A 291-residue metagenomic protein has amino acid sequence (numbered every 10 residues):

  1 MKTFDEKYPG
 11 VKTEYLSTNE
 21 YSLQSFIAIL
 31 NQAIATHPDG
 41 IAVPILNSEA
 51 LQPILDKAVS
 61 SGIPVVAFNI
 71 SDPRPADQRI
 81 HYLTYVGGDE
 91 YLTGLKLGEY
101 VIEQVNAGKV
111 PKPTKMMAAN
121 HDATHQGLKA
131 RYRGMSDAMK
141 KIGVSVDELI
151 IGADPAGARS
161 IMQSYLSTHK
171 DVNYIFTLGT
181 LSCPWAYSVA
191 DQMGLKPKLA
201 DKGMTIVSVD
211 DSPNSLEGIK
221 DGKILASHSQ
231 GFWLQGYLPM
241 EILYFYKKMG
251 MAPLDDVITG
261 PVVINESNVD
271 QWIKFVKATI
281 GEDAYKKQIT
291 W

Functional and structural regions predicted by a protein language model:
M1-Y8, T93-Y100, Q126-V144, I161 (+1 more regions): Short, solvent-exposed amphipathic alpha-helices that sit in or adjacent to ligand/effector-binding or catalytic
K2, E14-Y15, G40, I45 (+2 more regions): Short beta-strand segments enriched in small/hydrophobic residues
D5-E20, T114-A118, S136-P155: Short beta-strand elements in bilobed, periplasmic/extracellular small-molecule ligand-binding domains
E6, A118-A123, G127, M139 (+2 more regions): Hinge/cleft segment of the Venus flytrap/periplasmic-binding protein
P9-V11, H37-G40, S60-V65, R79-Y82 (+5 more regions): Loop/turn elements at helix/coil->beta-strand transitions in domains of secreted/extracellular proteins
F26, Y85-P113, A158-R159, D210-S215 (+1 more regions): Hydrophobic alpha-helical segments within soluble ligand-binding/sensing domains
A33-A35, D39-S60, M135, D147 (+1 more regions): Hydrophobic alpha-helical
I54-L92, K115, S212-K220, I224-L225: Flexible loop/hinge segments that line or gate small-molecule binding clefts
